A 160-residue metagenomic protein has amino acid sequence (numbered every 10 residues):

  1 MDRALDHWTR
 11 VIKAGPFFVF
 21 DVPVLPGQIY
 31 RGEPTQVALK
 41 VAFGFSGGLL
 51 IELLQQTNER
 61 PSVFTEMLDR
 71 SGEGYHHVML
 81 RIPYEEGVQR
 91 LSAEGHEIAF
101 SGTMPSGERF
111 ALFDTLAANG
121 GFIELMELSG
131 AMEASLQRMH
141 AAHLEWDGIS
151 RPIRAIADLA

Functional and structural regions predicted by a protein language model:
M1-F18, R31-E97, D114-A160: Glyoxalase I/VOC metalloenzyme domain signal
F20-V22: Generic detection of short hydrophobic beta-strand segments and adjacent strand-loop junctions
V24-Y30: Short, charge-patterned binding micro-sites
Q28, F110-A111: Short Asp/Glu-rich motifs
P105-R109: Short acidic/glycine-enriched loop/turn segments that link adjacent beta-strands
